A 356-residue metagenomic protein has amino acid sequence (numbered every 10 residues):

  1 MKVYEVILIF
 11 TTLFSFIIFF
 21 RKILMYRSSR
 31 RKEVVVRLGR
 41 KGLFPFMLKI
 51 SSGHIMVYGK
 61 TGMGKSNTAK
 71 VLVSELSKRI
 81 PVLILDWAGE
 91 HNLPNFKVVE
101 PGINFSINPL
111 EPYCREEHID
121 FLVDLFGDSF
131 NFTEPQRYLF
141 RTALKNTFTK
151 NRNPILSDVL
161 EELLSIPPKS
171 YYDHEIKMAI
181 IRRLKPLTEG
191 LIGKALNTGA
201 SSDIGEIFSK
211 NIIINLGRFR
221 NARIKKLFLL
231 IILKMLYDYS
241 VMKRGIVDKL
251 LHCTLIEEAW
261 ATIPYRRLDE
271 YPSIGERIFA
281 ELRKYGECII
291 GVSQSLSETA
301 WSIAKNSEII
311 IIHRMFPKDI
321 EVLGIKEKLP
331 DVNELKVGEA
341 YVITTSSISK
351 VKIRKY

Functional and structural regions predicted by a protein language model:
M1-M63, N67-L72, D248, I310 (+1 more regions): Basic- and hydrophobic-enriched, low-structure N-terminal and domain-boundary segments that flank ATP-binding catalytic
R40-G42, T61, G89, L216-R220 (+2 more regions): Short, flexible loop/turn elements at secondary-structure junctions
F44-K60, S66-N146, K150, P154: Switch/coupling segment of Walker-type NTPase motor domains
I50-M63, A69, R220-N333, K355: Conserved P-loop NTPase motor cores
L83, I212-I214, T254: Hydrophobic positions in the central parallel beta-sheet of the AAA+
L125-F132, N146-K150, E162-I166, R183-G190 (+5 more regions): Conserved, well-folded catalytic cores of nucleic-acid-processing and energy-transducing macromolecular machines
F132-I224, I289: Non-catalytic, charge-rich alpha-helical accessory subdomains
E162-P168, Y172, G205-E206, N211 (+2 more regions): Conserved P-loop NTPase motor module
